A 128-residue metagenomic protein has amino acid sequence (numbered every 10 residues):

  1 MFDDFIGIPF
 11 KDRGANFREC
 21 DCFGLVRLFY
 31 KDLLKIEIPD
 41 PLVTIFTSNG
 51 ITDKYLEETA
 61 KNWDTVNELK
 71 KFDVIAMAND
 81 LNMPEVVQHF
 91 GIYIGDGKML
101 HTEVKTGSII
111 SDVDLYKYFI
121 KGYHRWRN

Functional and structural regions predicted by a protein language model:
M1-V66, K70-K71, M77-H89, R127: N-terminal capping segments
W63-T65, L81-N128: Aromatic- and glycine-rich peptidoglycan recognition patches
